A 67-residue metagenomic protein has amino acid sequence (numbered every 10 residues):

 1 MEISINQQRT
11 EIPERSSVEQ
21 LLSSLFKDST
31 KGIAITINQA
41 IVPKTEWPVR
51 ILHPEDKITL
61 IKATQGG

Functional and structural regions predicted by a protein language model:
M1-G66: Ubiquitin-like/PB1-type beta-grasp interaction modules and other compact soluble beta-rich domains
